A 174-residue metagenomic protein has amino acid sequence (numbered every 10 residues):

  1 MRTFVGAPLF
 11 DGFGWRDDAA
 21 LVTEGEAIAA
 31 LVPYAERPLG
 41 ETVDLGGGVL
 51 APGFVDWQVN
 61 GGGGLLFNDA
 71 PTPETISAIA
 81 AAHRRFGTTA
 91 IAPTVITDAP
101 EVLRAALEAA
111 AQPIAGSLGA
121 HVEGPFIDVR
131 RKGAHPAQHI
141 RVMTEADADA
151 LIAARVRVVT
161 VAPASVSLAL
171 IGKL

Functional and structural regions predicted by a protein language model:
R2-T3, L9-A51: Histidine-rich, glycine-flanked metal-binding segment
R2-V5, R37-S77, A81: Replace "His-x-His-based motif
L39-E41, L45-G48, L103-A115: Short amphipathic alpha-helices and their capping/turn segments at secondary-structure boundaries
N60-G62, S77-A106, G116-D128, A154-V166: Divalent metal-dependent hydrolysis catalytic cores, especially in the metallo-beta-lactamase
G61-P73, V95, G133-R141, T160: Active-site mouth loops of central-metabolism enzymes
P73-A80, Q138-A150: Short, acidic/polar
A105, R130-A137, I171-G172: Short acidic, glycine/serine/threonine-rich loops at helix termini
Q112, R141-L174: Histidine/acidic residue-rich metal-binding segments in metalloenzymes
